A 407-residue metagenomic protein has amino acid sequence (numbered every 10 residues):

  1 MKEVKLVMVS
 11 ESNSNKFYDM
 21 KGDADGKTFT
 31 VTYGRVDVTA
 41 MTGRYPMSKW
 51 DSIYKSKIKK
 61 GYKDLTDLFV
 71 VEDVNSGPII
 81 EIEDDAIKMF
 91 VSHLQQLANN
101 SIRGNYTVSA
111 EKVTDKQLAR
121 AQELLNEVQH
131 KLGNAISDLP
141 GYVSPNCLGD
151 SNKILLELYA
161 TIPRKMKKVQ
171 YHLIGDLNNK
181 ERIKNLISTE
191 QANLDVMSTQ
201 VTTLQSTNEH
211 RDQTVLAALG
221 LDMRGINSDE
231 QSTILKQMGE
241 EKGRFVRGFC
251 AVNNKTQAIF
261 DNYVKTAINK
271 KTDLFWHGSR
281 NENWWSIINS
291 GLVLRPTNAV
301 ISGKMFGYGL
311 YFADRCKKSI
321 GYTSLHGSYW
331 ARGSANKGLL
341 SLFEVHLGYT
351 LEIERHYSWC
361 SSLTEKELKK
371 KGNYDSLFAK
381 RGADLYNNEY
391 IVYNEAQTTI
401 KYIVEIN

Functional and structural regions predicted by a protein language model:
M1-F17, D23-F29, V36-R44, D51 (+2 more regions): Intrinsically disordered, low-complexity terminal and linker regions
F29-V31, A313: Short hydrophobic/aromatic-rich beta-strand segments that constitute the beta-sheet cores of beta-sandwich/beta-barrel
T32-D37, Y357-W359: Secondary-structure transition/turn motif
T42, D51-K59, S206, A251 (+1 more regions): Segments that shape or occlude catalytic/ligand-binding pockets
